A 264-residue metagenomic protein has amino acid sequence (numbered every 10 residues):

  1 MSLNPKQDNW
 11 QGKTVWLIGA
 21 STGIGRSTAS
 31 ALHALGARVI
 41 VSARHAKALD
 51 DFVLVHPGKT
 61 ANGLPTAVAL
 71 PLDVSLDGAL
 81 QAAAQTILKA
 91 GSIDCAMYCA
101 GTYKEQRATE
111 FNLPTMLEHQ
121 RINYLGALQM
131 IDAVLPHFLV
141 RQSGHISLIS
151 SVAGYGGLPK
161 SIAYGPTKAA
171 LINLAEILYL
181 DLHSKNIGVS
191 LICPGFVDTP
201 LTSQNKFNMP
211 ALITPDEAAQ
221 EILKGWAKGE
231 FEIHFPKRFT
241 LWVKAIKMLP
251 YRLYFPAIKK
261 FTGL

Functional and structural regions predicted by a protein language model:
S21-T22: Conserved glycine-rich cofactor-binding loop
A37-F52: Conserved glycine-rich Rossmann-like NAD(P)H-binding loop of the short-chain dehydrogenase/reductase
R107-Q120: Substrate-binding pocket helix/loop in short-chain dehydrogenase/reductase
T109, L158-I162, S203: Active-site loop immediately N-terminal to the catalytic Tyr-X3-Lys motif of short-chain dehydrogenase/reductase
I131, T167: Active-site helix of classical SDR
S151: Residue(s) in the substrate-gating loop at a strand-loop-helix junction that position the organic substrate next
L191, F207-W242: C-terminal helical subdomain
